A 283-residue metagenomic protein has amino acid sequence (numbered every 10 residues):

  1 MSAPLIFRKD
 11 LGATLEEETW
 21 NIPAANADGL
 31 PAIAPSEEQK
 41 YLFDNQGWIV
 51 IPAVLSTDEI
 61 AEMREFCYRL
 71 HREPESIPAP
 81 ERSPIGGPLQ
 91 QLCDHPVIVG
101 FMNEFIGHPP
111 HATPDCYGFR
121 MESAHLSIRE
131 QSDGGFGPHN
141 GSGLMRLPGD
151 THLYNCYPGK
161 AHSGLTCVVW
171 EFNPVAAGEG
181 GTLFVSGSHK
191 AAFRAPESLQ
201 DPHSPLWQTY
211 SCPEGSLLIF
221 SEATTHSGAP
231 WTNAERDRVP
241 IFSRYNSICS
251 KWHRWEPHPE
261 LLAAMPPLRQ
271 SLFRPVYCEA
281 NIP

Functional and structural regions predicted by a protein language model:
S2-D28, S198, L217-I219, T224-P283: Non-heme Fe(II)/2-oxoglutarate
S2-Q46, I51-D150: Non-heme Fe(II)-dependent double-stranded beta-helix
I85, E122, G164-T166, G178-G180 (+1 more regions): Residues that flank catalytic or metal-binding motifs in active/ligand-binding sites
I85-Q91, S204-Q208, S227-P230: Active-site rim elements
I98, H108, E130-G134, V175 (+4 more regions): Short, charged/polar surface micro-motifs in flexible loops or helix N-caps
A124-L126, V168-W170, I241-Y245: A structural signal for short, well-ordered beta-strand segments
Q131-S211, W252-E256: Catalytic core of non-heme Fe(II) oxygenases with the double-stranded beta-helix
